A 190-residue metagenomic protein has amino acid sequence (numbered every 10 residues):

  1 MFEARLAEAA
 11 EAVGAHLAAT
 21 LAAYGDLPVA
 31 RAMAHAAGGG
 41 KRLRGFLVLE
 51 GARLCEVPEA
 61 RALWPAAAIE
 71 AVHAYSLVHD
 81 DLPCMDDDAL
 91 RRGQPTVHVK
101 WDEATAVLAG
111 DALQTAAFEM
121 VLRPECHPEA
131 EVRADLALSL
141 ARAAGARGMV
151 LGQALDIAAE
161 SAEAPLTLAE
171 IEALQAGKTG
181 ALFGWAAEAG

Functional and structural regions predicted by a protein language model:
M1-L21: N-terminal amphipathic/basic leader segments beginning at the initiator methionine
A18-G190: Mg2+-dependent prenyl diphosphate-binding active-site environment of isoprenoid biosynthetic enzymes
